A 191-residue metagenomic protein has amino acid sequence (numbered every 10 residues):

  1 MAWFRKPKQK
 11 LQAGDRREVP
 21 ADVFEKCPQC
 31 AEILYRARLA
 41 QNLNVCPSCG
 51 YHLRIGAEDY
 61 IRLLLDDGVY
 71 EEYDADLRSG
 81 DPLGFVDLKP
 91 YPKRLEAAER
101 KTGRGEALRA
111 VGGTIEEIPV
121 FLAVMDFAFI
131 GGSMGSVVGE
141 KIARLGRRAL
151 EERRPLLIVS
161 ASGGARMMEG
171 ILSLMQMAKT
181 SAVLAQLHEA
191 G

Functional and structural regions predicted by a protein language model:
M1-A190: Terminal-region recognition feature
